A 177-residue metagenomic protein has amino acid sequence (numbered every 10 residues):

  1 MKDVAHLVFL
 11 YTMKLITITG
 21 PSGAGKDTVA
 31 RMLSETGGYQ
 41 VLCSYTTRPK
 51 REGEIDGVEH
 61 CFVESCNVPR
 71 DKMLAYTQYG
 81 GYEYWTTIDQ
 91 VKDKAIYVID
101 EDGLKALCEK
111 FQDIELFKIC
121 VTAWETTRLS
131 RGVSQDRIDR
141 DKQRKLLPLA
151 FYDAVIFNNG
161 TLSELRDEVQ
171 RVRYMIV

Functional and structural regions predicted by a protein language model:
I18: Hydrophobic anchor at the beta1->P-loop junction of P-loop NTPases
P21: P-loop (Walker A) phosphate-binding loop of NTP-binding proteins
A24: ATP-binding Walker
D27: Walker A/P-loop
E35-L42: Post-Walker A helix-loop "phosphate-sensing" segment adjacent to the P-loop in P-loop NTPases
S44-G103: ATP-dependent small-molecule kinase phosphotransfer cores that center on conserved nucleotide phosphate-binding segments
I96-I99, D113-G132: Conserved phosphate-donor/acceptor-positioning beta-strand/loop module used by diverse small-molecule
R131-I176: Small-molecule kinase domains that catalyze NTP-dependent phosphoryl transfer to phosphate-bearing small molecules
